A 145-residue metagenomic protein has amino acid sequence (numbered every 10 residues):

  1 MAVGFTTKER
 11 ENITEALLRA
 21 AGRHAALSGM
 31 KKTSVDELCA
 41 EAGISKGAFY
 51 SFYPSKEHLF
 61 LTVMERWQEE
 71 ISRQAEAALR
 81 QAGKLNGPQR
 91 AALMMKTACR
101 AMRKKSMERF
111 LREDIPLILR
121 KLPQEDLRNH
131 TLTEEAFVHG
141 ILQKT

Functional and structural regions predicted by a protein language model:
M1-S28, V35-E37, E41: Basic, helix-initiating cap at the start of DNA-binding domains
G4, K8, N12, P54 (+6 more regions): Residues at secondary-structure transition points
I13-A21, L38, V63-A75, V138: Generic hydrophobic, amphipathic alpha-helix propensity
H24-H58, T62: Helix-turn-helix
Y53, R100, R112-K121: Short helix-capping/turn signature of helix-turn-helix
T62, R66, E76-K105: Hydrophobic alpha-helical connector segments
E69-S72, E76, R120-T145: Amphipathic alpha-helical packing segments from all-alpha helical-bundle domains
